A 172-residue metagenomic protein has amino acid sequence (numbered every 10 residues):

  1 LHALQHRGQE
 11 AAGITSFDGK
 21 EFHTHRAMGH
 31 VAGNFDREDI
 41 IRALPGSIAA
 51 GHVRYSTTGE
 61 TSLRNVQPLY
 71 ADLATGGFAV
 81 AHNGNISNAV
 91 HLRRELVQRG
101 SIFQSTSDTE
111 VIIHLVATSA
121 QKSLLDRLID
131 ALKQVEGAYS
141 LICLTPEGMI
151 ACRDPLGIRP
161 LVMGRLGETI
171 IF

Functional and structural regions predicted by a protein language model:
L1-F172: Conserved short alpha-helical segments that host acidic/polar catalytic motifs at enzyme active sites
